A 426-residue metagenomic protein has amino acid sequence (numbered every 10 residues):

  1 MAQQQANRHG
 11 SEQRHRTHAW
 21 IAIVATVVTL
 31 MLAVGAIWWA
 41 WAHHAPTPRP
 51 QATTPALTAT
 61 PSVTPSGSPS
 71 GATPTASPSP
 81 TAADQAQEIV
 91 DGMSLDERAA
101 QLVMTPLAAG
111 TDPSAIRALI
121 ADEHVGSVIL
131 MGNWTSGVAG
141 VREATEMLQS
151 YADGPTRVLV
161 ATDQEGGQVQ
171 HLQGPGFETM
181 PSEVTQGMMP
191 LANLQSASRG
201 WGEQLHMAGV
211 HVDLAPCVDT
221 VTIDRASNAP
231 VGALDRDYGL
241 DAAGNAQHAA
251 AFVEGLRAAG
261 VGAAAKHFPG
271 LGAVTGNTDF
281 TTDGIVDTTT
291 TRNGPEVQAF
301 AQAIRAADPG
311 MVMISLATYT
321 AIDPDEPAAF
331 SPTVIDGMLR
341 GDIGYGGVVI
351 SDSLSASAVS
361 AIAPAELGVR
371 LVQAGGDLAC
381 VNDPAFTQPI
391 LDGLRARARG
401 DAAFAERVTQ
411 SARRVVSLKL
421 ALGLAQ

Functional and structural regions predicted by a protein language model:
M1-W20: Terminal targeting segments of Actinobacterial cell-envelope proteins
I23-I37: Hydrophobic membrane-insertion alpha-helices, especially the h-region of bacterial N-terminal signal peptides
I37-D91, A425-Q426: N-terminal low-complexity, Pro/Thr-rich disordered segments that flank secretion/membrane-targeting signals
S94, A139-L148, G244-R399, A403: Second-shell residues forming the walls of enzyme active-site clefts
A100-L107, G126-L130, V158-Q164, V212-P216 (+5 more regions): Hydrophobic faces of well-ordered beta-strands that scaffold small-molecule active sites in alpha/beta enzyme cores
A109-A121, N193-Q204, G294-Q302, A363-R370: Short, acidic/polar
Q149-F177, A197-I223, N245-G270: Glycine-rich, aromatic-flanked loop segments that form ligand/cofactor-binding clefts across common enzyme folds
R399-Q426: Mid-to-C-terminal alpha-helical segments outside catalytic/metal-binding sites
